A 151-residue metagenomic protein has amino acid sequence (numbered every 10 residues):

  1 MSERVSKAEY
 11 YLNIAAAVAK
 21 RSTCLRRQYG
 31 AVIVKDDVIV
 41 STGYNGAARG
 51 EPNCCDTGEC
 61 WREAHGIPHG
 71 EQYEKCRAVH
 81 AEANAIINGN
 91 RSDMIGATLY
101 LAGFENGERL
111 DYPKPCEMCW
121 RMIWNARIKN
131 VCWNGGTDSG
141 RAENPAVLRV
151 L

Functional and structural regions predicted by a protein language model:
S2-Q28: Short, basic/aromatic recognition patches
V5-S6, L12-N13, S41-L151: Zn2+-dependent cytidine deaminase-like catalytic core
Q28-G43: Short beta-strand scaffold segments in enzyme catalytic cores
